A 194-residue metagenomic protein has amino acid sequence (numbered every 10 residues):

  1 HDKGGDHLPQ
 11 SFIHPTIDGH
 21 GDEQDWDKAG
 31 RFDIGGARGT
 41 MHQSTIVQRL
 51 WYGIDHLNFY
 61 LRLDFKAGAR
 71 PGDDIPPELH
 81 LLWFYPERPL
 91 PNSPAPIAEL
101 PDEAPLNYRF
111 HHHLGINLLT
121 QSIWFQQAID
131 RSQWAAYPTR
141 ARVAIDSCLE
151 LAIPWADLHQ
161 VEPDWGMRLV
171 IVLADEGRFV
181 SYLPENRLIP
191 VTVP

Functional and structural regions predicted by a protein language model:
H1-D33, D55, R70: Catalytic cores of secreted or luminal carbohydrate-active enzymes
D2-D18, E78-L119, D146, A156-P194: Acidic/polar low-complexity flexible segments
G19, N58-A67, S147-W155: Short, well-ordered beta-strand segments enriched in hydrophobic/aromatic residues
G30-F59: Low-complexity, acidic Ser/Thr/Pro/Gly-rich terminal tails and inter-domain linkers that flank the onset of structured
Q43, F125-T139: Short beta-strand and strand-turn-strand segments in soluble, beta-rich domains
Q48-W51, A136-R142: Beta-strand-rich interaction surfaces with strong enrichment in secreted/lumenal proteins
R49, H56-Y60, P76-H80, D146-E150 (+1 more regions): Extracellular structured ligand-interaction cores
D55-S93: Short, well-structured hydrophobic secondary-structure segments
